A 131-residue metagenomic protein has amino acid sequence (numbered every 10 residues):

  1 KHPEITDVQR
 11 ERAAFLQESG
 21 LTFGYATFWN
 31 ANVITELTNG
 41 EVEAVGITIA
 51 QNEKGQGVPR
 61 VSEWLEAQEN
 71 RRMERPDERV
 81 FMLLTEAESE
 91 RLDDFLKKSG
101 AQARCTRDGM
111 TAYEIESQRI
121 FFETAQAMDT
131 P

Functional and structural regions predicted by a protein language model:
K1-G20, A31-N32: Membrane-proximal, lumen/periplasm-facing interface regions of secretory-pathway glyco- and lipid-modifying enzymes
E4-I5, F23-G24, T85: Charged, low-complexity surface patches
A13, A26, A31, T35 (+1 more regions): Catalytic cores of transferase enzymes with a strong primary signal for eukaryotic protein kinases
Q17, L37, M73-R75: Generic structural signal for beta-strand residues in well-ordered domains
S19-E53: Short periplasmic/luminal acceptor-recognition loop of GT-C membrane glycosyltransferases, typified by
E41-D129: Luminal/periplasmic acceptor-recognition loop/helix of membrane-associated glycosyltransferases
